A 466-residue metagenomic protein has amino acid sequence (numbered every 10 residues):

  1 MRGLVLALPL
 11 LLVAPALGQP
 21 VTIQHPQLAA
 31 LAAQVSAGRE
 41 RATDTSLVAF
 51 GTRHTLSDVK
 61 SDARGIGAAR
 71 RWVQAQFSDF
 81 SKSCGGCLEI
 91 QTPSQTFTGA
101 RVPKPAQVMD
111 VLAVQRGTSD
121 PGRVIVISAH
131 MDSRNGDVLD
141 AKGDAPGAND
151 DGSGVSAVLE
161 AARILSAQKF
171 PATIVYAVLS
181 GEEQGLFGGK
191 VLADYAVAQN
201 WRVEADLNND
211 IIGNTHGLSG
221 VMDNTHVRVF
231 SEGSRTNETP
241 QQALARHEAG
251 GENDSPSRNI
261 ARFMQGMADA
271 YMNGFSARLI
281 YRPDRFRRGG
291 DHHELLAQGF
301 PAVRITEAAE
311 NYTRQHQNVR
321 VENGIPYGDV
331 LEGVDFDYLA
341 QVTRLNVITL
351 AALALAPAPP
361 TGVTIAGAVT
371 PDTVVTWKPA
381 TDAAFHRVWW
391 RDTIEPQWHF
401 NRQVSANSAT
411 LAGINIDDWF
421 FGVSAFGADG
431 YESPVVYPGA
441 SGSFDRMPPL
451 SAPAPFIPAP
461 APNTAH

Functional and structural regions predicted by a protein language model:
P20-R64, R314, E322-P326: N-terminal capping segment at the start of a domain
R39-R116: A non-catalytic alpha/beta surface segment that caps or lines the substrate-entry region of metallo-dependent hydrolase
V48, I212-F230, L279-P357: Active-site-adjacent mobile loop/cap segments within catalytic or ligand-binding domains
A113, I127, D132-S133, D137-L186 (+1 more regions): Alpha-helical metal-binding/catalytic segments enriched in His/Glu/Asp
L179-H293, Q298, A302: Metal-dependent peptidase/peptidase-like ectodomains
P371-A383: Conserved aromatic anchor
L411-S433: Beta-strand-rich modules
A428-P462: Extracellular fibronectin type III
